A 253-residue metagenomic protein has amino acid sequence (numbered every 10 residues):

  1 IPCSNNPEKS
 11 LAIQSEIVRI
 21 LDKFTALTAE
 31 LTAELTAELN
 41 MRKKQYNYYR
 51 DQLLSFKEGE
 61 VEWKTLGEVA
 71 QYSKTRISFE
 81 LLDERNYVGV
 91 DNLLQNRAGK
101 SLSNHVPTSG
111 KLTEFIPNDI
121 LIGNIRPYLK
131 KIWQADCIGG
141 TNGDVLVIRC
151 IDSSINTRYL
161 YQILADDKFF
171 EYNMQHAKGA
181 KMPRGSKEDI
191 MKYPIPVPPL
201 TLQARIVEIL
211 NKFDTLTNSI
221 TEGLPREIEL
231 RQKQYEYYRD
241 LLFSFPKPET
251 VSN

Functional and structural regions predicted by a protein language model:
I1-N253: Charged, alpha-helix-forming regions
